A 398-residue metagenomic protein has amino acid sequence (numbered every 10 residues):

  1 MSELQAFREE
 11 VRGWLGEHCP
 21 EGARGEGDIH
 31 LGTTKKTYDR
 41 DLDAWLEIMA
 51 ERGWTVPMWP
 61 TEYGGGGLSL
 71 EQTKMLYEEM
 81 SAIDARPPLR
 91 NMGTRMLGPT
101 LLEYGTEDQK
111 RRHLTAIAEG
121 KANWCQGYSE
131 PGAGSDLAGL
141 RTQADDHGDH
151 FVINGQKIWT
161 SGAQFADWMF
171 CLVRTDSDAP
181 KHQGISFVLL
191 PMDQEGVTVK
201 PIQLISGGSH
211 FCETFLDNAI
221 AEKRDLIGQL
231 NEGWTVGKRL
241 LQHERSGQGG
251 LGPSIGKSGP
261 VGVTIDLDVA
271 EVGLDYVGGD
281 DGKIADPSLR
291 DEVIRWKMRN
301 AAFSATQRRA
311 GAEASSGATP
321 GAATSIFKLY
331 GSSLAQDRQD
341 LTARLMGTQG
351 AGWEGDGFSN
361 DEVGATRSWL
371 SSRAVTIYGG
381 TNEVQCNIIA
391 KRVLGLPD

Functional and structural regions predicted by a protein language model:
M1-N91, R112-A116, V277, D281-G282 (+4 more regions): Amphipathic, small/basic residue-rich leader segments at the start of a protein or domain
R24-T33, P287-R290, A301-G357: C-terminal helix-coil-helix/basic helical segment that borders enzyme active sites and/or dimer interfaces and provides
D43-G120, S161-W168, N300, Q307 (+3 more regions): Internal helix-loop-helix
M75, M96, V236-R239, H243-P253 (+1 more regions): Glycine-rich phosphate/cofactor-binding loops in nucleotide/flavin-utilizing enzymes
G120-Y128: A short, Trp-centered hydrophobic/proline-enriched beta-strand micro-motif
T142-D145: A structural signal for short hydrophobic beta-strand segments in well-ordered beta-sheet cores
H150, N154-K200: A short core secondary-structure module
V197-F303, V375: Glycine-rich beta->alpha junctions and the first turn(s) of the following alpha-helix
